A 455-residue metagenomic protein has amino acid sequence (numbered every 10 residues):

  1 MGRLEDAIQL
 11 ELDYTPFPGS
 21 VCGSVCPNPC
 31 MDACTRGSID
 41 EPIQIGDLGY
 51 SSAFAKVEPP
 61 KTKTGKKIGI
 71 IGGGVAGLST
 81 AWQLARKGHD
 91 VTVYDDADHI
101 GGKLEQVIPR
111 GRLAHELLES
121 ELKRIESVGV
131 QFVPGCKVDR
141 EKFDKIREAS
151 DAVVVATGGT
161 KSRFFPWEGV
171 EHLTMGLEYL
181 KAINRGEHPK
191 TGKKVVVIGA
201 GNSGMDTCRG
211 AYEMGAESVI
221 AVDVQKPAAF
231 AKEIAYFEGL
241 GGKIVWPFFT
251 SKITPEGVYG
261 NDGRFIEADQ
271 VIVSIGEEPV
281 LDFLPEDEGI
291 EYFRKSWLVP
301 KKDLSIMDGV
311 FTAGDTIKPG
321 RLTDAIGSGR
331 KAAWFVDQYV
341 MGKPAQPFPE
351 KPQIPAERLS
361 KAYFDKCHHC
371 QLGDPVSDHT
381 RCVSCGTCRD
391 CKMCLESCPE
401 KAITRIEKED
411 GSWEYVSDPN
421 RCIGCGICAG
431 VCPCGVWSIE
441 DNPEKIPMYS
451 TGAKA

Functional and structural regions predicted by a protein language model:
M1-G2, I8-E11, P42-I43, I71-K137 (+6 more regions): Beta1-alpha1 glycine-rich phosphate/pyrophosphate-binding loop at the start of Rossmann-like nucleotide-binding domains
M1-I8, S24-Y50, T92, D96-H99 (+5 more regions): Iron-sulfur cluster-binding cysteine motifs and their immediate structural context in ferredoxin-like electron-transfer
R3-P59, E126, K145-L180, V383 (+2 more regions): Glycine/serine-rich phosphate-binding loop and adjoining beta1-alpha1 elements at the start of nucleotide-handling
I8-N28, K56-I71, A76, E105-Q106 (+6 more regions): Ferredoxin-like iron-sulfur electron-transfer modules
I43-I68, R86-D90, H99, K103-Q131 (+8 more regions): Flanking helices and flexible, charged tails adjoining ferredoxin-like Fe-S electron-transfer domains in multi-subunit
I146-A152, G263-Q270: Core beta-strand elements of the Rossmann-like FAD/NAD(P) dinucleotide-binding domain in flavoenzyme oxidoreductases
E171-G192, Q270-G320: FAD-site-proximal beta/loop scaffold in flavoenzymes
T207, A313-G342, Q346: A conserved FAD-binding loop/helix module that cradles the flavin
